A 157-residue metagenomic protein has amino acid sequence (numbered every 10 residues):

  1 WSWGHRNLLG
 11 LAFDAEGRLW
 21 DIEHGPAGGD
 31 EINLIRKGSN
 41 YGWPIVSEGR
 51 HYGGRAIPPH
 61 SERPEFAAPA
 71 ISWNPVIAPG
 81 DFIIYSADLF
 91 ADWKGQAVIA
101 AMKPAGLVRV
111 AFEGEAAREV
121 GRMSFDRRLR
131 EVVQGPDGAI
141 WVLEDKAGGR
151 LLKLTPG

Functional and structural regions predicted by a protein language model:
W1-E119, G149-R150, L154-G157: Beta-propeller domain segments
H5, A116-P136: Conserved blade-ending motifs and adjacent loop-strand segments that build the rim/top face of beta-propeller domains
E131-G157: Blade-level signature of beta-propeller repeat domains, shared across WD40, Kelch, NHL, RCC1 and BNR/Asp-box propellers
